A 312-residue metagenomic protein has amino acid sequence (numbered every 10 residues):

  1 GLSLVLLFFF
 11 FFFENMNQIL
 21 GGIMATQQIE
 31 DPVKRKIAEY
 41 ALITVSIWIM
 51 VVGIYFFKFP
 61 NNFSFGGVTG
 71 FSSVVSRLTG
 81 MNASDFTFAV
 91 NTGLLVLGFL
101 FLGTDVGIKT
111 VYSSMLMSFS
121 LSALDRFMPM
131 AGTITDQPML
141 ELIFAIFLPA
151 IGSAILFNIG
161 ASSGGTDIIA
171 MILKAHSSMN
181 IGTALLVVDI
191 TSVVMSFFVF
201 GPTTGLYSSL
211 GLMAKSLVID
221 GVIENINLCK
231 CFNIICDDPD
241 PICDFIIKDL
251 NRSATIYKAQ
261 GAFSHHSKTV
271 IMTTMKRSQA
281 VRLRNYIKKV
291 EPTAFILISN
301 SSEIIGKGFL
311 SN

Functional and structural regions predicted by a protein language model:
G1-L2, E30: Alpha-helical interaction segments
L2-E14: Hydrophobic alpha-helical signal peptides and transmembrane signal-/tail-anchor segments that drive secretory-pathway
M16-I23: Compositionally biased, low-complexity peptide segments typical of secreted/host-interacting small proteins
M24-D238: Core subunits and conserved enzymes of cellular information-processing and envelope-translocation systems across
M24-I29, I226-N312: Peripheral (non-transmembrane) domains and long loops of multi-pass membrane proteins
